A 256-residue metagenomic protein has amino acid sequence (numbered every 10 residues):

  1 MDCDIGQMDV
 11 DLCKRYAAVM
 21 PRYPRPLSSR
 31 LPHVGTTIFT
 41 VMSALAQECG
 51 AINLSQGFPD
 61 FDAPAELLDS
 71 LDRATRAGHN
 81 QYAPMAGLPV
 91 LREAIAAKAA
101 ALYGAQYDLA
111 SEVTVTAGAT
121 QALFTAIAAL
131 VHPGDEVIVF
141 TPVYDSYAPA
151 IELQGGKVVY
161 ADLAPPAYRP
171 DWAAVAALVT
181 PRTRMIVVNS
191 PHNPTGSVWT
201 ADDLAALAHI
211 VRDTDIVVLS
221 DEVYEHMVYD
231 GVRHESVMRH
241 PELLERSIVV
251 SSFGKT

Functional and structural regions predicted by a protein language model:
R22, S28-G118, T125: N-terminal small-domain helix-loop-helix segment of the aminotransferase-like
Q106-V113, P133-E136, R182, L244-S247: Short acidic capping loops at alpha-helix termini that bridge into adjacent secondary structure
A129-I151: Conserved PLP-anchoring active-site segment centered on the Schiff-base-forming lysine
L153-V158: A short helix-loop-beta submotif of the ANL/AMP-binding
L163-M238: Active-site phosphate-binding strand-loop segment of PLP-dependent enzymes
R233-T256: Conserved active-site segment immediately N-terminal to the catalytic lysine that forms the internal aldimine
